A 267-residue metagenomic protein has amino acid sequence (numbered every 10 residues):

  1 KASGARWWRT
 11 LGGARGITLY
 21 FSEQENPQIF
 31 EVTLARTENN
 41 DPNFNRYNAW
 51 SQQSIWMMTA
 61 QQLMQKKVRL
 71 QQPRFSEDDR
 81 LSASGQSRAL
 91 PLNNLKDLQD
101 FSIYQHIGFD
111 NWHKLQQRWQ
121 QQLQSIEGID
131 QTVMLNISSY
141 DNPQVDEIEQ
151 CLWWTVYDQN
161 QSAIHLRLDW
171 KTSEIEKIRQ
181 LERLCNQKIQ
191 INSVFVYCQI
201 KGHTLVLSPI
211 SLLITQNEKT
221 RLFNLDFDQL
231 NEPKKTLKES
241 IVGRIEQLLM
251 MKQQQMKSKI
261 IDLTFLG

Functional and structural regions predicted by a protein language model:
K1-R9, A14-G267: Long, compositionally biased intrinsically disordered terminal regions
